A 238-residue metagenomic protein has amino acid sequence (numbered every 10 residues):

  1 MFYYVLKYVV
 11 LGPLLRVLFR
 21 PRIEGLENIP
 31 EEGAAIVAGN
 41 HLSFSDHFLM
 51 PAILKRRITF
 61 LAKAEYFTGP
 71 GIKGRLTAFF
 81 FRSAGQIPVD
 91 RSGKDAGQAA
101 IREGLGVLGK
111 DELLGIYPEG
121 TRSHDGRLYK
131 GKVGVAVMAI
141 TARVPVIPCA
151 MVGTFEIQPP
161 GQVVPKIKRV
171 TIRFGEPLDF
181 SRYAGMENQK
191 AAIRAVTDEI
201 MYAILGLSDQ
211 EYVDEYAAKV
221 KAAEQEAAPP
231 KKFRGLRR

Functional and structural regions predicted by a protein language model:
M1-L18, P70-G85, T141, V164-R169: Alpha-helical membrane-targeting segments
F2, Q98-R238: Non-catalytic C-terminal accessory region of glycerolipid acyltransferases and related lyso-lipid remodeling enzymes
V10, D46-L49, L76, A100 (+1 more regions): Hydrophobic alpha-helical segments typical of transmembrane helices and their membrane-interface/capping positions
V10-G12, S83-R91, P118-R122: Short, basic, glycine/proline-bearing loop/turn elements
R16, P30-K94: Catalytic core of membrane glycerolipid acyltransferases/transacylases, capturing the structured, soluble-facing
R16-I23, A96-Q98, F155-E156: Short gly/ser/thr-rich secondary-structure transition/capping motifs
P21-I23, Q86, I172: Generic structural signal for residues in well-ordered beta-strands
I23-P30: Short beta-strand-to-loop junctions in surface cap/lid or active-site-entrance loops
